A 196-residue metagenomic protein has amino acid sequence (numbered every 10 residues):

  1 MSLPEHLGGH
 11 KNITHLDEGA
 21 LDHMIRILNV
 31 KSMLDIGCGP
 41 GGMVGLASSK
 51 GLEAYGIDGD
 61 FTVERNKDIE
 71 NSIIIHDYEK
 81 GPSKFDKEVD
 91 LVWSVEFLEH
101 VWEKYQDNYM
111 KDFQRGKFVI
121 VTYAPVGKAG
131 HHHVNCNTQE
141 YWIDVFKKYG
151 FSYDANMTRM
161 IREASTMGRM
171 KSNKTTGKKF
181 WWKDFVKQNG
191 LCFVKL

Functional and structural regions predicted by a protein language model:
M1-V95, K104-Q114, A129, N135-Y141 (+2 more regions): Conserved N-terminal segment of class I S-adenosyl-L-methionine
H100-V101: A short His-aromatic
G116-G127: Conserved beta-strand signature within the Rossmann-like core of class I S-adenosyl-L-methionine
